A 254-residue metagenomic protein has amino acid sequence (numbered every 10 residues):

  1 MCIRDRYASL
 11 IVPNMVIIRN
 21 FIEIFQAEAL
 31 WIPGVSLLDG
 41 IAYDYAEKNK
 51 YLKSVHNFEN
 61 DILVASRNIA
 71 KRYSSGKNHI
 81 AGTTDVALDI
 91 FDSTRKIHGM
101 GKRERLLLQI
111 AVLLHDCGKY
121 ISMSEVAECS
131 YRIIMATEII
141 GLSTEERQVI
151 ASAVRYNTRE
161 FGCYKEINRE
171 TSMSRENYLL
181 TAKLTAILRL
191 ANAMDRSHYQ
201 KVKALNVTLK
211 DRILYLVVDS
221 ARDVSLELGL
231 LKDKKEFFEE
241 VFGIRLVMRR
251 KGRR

Functional and structural regions predicted by a protein language model:
R4-R189, D195-H198, L209-R212, L216 (+1 more regions): Helical "lid/coupling" subdomains associated with nucleotide-phosphate turnover
S74-A81, E239-R254: A short, charged
V112, V218-S220, R250: Flexible glycine-/small-residue-rich
N168-R169, K201, M248, G252-R253: C-terminal amphipathic alpha-helical interaction region
M194-L246: Low-complexity, glycine/alanine/valine/leucine- and proline-rich hydrophobic stretches
